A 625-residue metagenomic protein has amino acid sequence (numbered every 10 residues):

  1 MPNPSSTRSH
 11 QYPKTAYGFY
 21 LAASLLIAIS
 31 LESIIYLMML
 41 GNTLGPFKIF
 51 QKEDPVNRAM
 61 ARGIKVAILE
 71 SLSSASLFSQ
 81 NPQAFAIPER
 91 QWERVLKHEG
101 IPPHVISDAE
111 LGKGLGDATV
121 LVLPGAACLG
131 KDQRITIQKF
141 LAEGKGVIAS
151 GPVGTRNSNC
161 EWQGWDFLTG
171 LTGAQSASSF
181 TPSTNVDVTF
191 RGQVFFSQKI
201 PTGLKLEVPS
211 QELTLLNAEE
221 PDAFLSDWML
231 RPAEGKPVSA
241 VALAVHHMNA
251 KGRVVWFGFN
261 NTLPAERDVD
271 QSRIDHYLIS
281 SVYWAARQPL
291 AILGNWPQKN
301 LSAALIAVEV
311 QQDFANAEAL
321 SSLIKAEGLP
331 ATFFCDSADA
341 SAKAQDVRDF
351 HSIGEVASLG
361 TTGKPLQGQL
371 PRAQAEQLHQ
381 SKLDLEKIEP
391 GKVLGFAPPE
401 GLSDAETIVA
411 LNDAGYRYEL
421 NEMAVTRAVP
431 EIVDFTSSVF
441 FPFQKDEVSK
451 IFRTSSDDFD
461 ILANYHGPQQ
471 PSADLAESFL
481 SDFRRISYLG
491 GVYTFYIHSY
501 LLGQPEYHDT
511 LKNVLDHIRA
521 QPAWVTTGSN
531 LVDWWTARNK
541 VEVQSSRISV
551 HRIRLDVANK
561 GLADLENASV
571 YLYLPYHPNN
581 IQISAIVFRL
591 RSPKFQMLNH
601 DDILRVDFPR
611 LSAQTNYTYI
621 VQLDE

Functional and structural regions predicted by a protein language model:
A16-D117, L263-A265, S280, W284-R287 (+3 more regions): Aromatic-Pro/Gly-enriched surface loop or interdomain linker that acts as a lid/target-recognition segment
G100, T214-L305: N-terminal pre-catalytic segment of deacetylase/amide-hydrolase enzymes
A127-S197: A glycine-rich, often tryptophan-bearing local segment used as a flexible ligand/cofactor-contacting loop or short
T155-R156, E161-Q163, L301-A304, S321 (+3 more regions): Metal-dependent polysaccharide deacetylase catalytic core of the NodB/CE4 family, i.e., the active-site-bearing domain
T181-A250, F443, I451, D474-L475: Catalytic beta-strand/loop cores that center a nucleophilic Ser/Cys/Thr and support acyl-enzyme chemistry
L206-L213, A558-N579: Surface-exposed beta-strand/loop patches in extracellular or lumenal glycoproteins
L301-Q312, A414, I451-N530: Catalytic grooves of carbohydrate-active enzymes
L598-E625: C-terminal beta-strand-rich structural cap/linker in extracellular carbohydrate-active enzymes
